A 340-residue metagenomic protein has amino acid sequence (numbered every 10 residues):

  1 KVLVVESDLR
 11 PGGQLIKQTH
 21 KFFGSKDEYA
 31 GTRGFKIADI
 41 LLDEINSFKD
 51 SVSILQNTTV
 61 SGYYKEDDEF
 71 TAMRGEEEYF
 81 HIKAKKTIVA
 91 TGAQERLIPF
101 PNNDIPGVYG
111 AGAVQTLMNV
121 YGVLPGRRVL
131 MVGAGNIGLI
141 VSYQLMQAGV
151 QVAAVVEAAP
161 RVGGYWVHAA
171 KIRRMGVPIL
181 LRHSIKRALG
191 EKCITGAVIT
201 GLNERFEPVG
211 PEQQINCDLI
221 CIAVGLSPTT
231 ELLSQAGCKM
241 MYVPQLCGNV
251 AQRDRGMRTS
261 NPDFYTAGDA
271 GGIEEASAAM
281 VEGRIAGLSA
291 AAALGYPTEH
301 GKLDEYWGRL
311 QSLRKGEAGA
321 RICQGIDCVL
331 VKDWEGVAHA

Functional and structural regions predicted by a protein language model:
K1-A340: Residues forming the flavin
